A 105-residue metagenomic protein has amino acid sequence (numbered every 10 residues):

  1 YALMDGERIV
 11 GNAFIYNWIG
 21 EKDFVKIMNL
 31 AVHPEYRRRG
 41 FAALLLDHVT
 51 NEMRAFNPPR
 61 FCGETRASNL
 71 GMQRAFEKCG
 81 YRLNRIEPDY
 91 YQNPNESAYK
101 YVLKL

Functional and structural regions predicted by a protein language model:
Y1-E35, L46-H48, E52, D89 (+1 more regions): Acetyl-CoA-dependent GNAT
D23, S97-Y99: Residues on conserved beta-strands of the protein kinase catalytic domain
H33-E35, R39, A67-S68: Active-site acidic-Proline motif in GNAT/NAT acetyltransferases
A43, L70: Residues forming the Rossmann-fold NAD(P)(H) cofactor-binding site
M53-T65: Conserved GNAT acetyl-CoA-binding A-motif
F56, K78-C79: Structural motif
E64-T65, G80-S97: Conserved catalytic-core motifs of GNAT/GCN5-like acyltransferases
Q73-R74: Short, hydrophobic-biased segments on the C-terminal half of alpha helices that form "recognition helices"
